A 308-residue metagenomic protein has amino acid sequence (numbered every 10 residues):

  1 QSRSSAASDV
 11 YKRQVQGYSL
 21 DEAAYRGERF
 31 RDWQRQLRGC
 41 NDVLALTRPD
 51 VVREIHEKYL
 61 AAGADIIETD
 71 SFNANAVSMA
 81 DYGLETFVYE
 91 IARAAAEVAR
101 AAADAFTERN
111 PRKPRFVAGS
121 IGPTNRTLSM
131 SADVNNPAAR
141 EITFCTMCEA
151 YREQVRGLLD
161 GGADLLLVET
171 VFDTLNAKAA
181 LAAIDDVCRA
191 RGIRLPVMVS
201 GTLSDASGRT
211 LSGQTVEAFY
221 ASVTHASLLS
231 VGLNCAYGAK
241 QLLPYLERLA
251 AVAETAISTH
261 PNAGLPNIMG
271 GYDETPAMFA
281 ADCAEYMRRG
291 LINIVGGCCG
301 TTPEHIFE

Functional and structural regions predicted by a protein language model:
Q1-A7, Y11: Single conserved hydrophobic/aromatic residue that forms the stacking wall/gate of nucleotide- or nucleobase-binding
D9, F72, S120-R126, V171-D173 (+4 more regions): Active-site beta-loop-alpha junctions enriched in small/polar residues
A24-R26, F30-E54, R126-R152, T202-Q214 (+1 more regions): Active-site mouth loops of central-metabolism enzymes
Y59, A99, L166, V231 (+1 more regions): Conserved, mostly hydrophobic/aromatic
T124-R140, K178-A226: Conserved anion-binding
M147, Y151, D164-D173, L229-Y237: Catalytic beta/alpha-barrel core
F172-G192, G238-A253, T302-F307: Active-site-adjacent beta->alpha loops and helix N-cap segments on the catalytic face of soluble alpha/beta enzymes
S204-I294, E308: Catalytic-face loop-and-helix region of soluble metabolic enzyme cores
